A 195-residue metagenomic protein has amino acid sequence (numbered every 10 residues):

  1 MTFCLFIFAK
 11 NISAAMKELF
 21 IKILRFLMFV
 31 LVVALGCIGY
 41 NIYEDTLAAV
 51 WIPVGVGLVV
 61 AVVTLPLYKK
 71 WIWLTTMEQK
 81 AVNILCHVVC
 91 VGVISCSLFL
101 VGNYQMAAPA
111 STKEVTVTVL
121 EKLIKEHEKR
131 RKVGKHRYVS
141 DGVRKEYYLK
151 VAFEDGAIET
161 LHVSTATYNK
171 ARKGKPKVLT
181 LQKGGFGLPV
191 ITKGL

Functional and structural regions predicted by a protein language model:
K10-N11: Polybasic, lysine-rich low-complexity intrinsically disordered segments
F20-I72: Membrane-embedded alpha-helical segments of integral membrane proteins
D45-W51, Q105-A108, R131-V133, V143: Interfacial non-cytosolic loop connecting adjacent transmembrane helices
M77-Q105: Internal/C-terminal transmembrane anchor helices
Y104-I124: Alpha-helical transmembrane signal-anchor/signal-peptide segments
K129-L195: Extracytosolic and intramembrane catalytic regions of membrane-associated proteins in envelope/secretory systems
